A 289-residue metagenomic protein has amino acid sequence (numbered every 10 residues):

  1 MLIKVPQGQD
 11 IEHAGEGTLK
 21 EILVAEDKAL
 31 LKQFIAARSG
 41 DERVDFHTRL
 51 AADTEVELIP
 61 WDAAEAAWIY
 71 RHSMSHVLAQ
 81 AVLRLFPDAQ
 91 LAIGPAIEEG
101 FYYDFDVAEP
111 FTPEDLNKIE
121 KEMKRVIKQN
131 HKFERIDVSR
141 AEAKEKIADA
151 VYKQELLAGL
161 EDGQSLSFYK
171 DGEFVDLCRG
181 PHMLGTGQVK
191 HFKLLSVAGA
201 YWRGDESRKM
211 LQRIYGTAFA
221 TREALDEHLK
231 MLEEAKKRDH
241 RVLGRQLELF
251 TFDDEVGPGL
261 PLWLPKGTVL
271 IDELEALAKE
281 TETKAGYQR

Functional and structural regions predicted by a protein language model:
M1-G100, K118-E122: Ubiquitin-like/PB1-type beta-grasp interaction modules and other compact soluble beta-rich domains
T48-I69, Q90-G94, Y102-R289: Auxiliary tRNA-acceptor-end handling modules of aminoacyl-tRNA synthetases
